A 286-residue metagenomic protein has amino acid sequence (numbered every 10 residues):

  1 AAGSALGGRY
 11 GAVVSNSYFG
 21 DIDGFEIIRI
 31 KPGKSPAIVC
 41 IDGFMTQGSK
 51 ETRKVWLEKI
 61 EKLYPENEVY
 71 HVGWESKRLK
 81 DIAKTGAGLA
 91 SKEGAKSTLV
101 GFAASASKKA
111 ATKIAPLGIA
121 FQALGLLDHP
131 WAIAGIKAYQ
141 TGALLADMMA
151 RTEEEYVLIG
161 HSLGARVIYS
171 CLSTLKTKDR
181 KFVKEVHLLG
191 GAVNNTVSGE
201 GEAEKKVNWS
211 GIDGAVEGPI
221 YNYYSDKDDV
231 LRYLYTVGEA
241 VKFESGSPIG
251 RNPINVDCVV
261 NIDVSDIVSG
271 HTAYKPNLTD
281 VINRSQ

Functional and structural regions predicted by a protein language model:
A1, K178-R180: Classical protein tyrosine phosphatase
A1-K50: Membrane-engaging insertion elements
P32-A143, R151, K176-T177, K184-E185 (+1 more regions): Lipolytic serine-hydrolase domain surface
D147-E155: Internal active-site segments that recognize and position negatively charged phosphoryl groups and nucleotide moieties
L158-G160, L189: Short beta-strand immediately N-terminal to the catalytic nucleophile in serine-hydrolase-like folds
G160-G164, I168: Gly/Ala-rich beta-loop-alpha elbow adjacent to hydrolase catalytic centers
S170-T174: Active-site signature of alpha/beta-hydrolase-fold catalytic machinery across serine- and Asp/Cys-nucleophile hydrolases
